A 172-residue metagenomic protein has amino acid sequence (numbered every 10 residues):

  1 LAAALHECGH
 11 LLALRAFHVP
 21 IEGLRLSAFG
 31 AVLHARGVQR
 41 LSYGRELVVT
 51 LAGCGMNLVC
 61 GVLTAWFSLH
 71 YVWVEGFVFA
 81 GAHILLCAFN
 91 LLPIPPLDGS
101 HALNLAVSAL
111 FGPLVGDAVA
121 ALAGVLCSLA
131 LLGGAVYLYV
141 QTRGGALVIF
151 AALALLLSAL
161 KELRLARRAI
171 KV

Functional and structural regions predicted by a protein language model:
L1-V172: Hydrophobic transmembrane alpha-helices and their immediate loop junctions in multi-pass integral membrane proteins
